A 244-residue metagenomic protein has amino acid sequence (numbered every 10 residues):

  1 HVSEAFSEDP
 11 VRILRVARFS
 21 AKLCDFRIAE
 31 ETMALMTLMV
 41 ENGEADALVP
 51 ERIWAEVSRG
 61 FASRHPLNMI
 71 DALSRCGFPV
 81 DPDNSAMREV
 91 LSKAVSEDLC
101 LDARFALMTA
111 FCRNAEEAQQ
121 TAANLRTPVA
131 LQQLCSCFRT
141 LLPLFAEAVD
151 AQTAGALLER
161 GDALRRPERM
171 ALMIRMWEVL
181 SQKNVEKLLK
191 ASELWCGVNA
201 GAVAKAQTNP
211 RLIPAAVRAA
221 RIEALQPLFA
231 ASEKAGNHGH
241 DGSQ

Functional and structural regions predicted by a protein language model:
H1-A123: Glycine- and charge-enriched loop/helix tracts that form the active or gating conduit in phosphate/cation-handling
I13, A29-M33, P50-W54, P66-L67 (+10 more regions): Alpha-helix initiation and N-capping motif
R18-C24, L164-Q244: Charged substrate- and nucleic-acid-binding regions of tRNA-handling and nucleotidyl-transfer enzymes, centered on
F26, P66-L67, F78-P82, A148 (+4 more regions): Intrinsically disordered or highly flexible coil/loop and linker segments, enriched in small and charged/polar residues
M36-P50, V95-E97, A122-C135, L141-L144 (+1 more regions): Short, mixed-charge aromatic SLiMs
V40, F61, L158-G161, Q207: Hydrophobic residues in alpha-helical segments
P50-E51, D150-A154, L225, E233-G236: Short, structured secondary-structure boundary patches
N84-K183: Divalent metal-dependent catalytic cores for phosphoryl transfer on phosphate-bearing substrates
